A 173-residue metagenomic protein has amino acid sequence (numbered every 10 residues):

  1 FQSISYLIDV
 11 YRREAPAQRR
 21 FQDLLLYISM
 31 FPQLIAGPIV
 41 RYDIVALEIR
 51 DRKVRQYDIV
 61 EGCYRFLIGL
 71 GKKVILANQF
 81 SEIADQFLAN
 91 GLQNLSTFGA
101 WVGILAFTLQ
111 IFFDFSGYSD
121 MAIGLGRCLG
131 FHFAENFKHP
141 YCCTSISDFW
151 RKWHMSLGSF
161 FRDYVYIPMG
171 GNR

Functional and structural regions predicted by a protein language model:
F1-R173: Membrane-embedded transmembrane alpha-helical bundles that form the catalytic cores of multi-pass lipid-modifying
